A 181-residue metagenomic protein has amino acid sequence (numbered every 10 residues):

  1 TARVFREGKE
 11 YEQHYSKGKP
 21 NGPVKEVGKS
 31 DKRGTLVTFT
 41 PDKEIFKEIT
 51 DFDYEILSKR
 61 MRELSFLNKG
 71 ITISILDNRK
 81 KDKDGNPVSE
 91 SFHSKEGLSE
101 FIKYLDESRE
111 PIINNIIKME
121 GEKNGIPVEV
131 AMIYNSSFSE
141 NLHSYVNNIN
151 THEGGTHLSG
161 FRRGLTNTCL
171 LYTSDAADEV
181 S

Functional and structural regions predicted by a protein language model:
T1-K95: GHKL-type ATPase core
E10-E12, E129, E140, E179: Acidic-residue sensor for enzyme active/binding pockets
D42-F46, N150, D178: A broad detector of the eukaryotic-type serine/threonine protein kinase catalytic domain
S65, L165, A177-D178: Generic short alpha-helical hydrophobic face used as a protein-protein interaction/packing hotspot
I75-L171: GHKL/Bergerat-fold ATPase module in large chromosome/replication-associated machines
Y172-S181: Single conserved hydrophobic/aromatic residue that forms the stacking wall/gate of nucleotide- or nucleobase-binding
